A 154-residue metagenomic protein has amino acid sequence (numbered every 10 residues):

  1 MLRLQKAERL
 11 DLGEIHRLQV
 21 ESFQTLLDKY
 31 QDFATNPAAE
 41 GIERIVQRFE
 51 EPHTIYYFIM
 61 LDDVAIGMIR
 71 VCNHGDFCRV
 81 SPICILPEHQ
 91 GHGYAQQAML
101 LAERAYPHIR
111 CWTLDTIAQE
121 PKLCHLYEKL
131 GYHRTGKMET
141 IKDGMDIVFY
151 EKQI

Functional and structural regions predicted by a protein language model:
L2-R17: A short beta-loop-alpha structural element at the N-terminal edge of CoA-dependent acyl/N-acetyltransferase catalytic
V20-I45: Conserved GNAT-fold acetyl-CoA-binding loop/helix
R44-Y57, R79: A short helix-loop-beta-strand connector motif used in the catalytic cores of GNAT acetyltransferases and, in some
F58, I83-Q90, T116-A118: A short, internal acetyl-CoA/4′-phosphopantetheine-binding micro-motif in the GNAT/acyltransferase core
F58, V64-C72, R79-C84: Conserved beta-strand in the GNAT
H89-L101: Conserved acetyl-CoA pyrophosphate-binding loop and the N-cap/start of the following alpha-helix in GNAT-like
Q96-Q97, R104, Q119-G136, K142: Conserved active-site alpha-helix within GNAT-family acetyltransferase domains
A105-T116: Conserved GNAT acetyl-CoA-binding A-motif
